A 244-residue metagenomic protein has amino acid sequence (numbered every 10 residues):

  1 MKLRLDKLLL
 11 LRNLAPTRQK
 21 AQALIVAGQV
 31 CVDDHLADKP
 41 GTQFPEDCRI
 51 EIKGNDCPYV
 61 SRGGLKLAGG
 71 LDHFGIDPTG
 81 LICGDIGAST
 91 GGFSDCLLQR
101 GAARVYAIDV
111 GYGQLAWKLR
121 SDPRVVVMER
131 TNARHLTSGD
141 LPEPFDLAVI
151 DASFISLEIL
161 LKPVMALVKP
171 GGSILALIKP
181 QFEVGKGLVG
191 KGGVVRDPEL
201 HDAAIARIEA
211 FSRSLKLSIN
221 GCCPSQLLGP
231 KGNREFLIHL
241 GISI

Functional and structural regions predicted by a protein language model:
M1-C48: A basic, amphipathic helix-loop patch mediating RNA/tRNA/ribosome contacts
T79-S89, L97: Conserved class I S-adenosyl-L-methionine
C96-R104: Conserved S-adenosyl-L-methionine
Y106-I159: S-adenosyl-L-methionine
E158-S173: A short glycine-rich, Lys/Arg-flanked "PGG" loop and its adjoining helix->strand segment in the class I
G171-Q181: Conserved beta-strand signature within the Rossmann-like core of class I S-adenosyl-L-methionine
P180-D197: Short, glycine-/aromatic-enriched active-site segment of Class I SAM-dependent methyltransferases
L227-I244: Core SAM-dependent methyltransferase catalytic element
